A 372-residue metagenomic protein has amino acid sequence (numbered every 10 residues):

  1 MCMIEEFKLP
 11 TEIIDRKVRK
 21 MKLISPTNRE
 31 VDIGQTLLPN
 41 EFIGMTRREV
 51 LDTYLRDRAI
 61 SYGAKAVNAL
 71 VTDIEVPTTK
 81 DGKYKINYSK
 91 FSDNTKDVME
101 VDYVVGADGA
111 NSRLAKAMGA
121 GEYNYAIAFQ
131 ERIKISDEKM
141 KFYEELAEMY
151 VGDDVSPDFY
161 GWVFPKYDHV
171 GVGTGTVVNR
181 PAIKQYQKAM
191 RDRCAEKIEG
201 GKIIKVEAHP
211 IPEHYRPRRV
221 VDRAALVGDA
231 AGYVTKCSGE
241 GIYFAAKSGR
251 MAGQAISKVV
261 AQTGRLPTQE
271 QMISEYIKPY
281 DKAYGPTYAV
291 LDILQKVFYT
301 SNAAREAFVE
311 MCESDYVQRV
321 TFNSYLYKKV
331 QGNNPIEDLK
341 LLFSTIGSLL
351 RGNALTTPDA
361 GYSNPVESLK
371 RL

Functional and structural regions predicted by a protein language model:
M1-T27: N-terminal FAD cofactor-binding segment of flavoenzymes
R16, G106-A107, L226: Redox-cofactor binding/interface segments in oxidoreductases and associated redox assembly factors
T27, E75-K85, R219-D222, P286 (+1 more regions): A short, glycine/Asx- and small/polar-enriched loop/turn that sits immediately N-terminal to a beta-strand
L37-R58, V177-Q185: Short beta-strand to alpha-helix junction loop
R58-G200, Y215-R216, G232-Y233: Predominantly flavin-linked oxidoreductase catalytic cores and closely associated redox partners
A69, I198-E207, L266-I273: Flexible, glycine/charged-enriched surface loops at secondary-structure junctions
D73, V178-A261: FAD/FMN-dependent oxidoreductases across multiple families
K258-L372: C-terminal helical "tail/cap" subdomain of flavin- and related membrane-associated enzymes
